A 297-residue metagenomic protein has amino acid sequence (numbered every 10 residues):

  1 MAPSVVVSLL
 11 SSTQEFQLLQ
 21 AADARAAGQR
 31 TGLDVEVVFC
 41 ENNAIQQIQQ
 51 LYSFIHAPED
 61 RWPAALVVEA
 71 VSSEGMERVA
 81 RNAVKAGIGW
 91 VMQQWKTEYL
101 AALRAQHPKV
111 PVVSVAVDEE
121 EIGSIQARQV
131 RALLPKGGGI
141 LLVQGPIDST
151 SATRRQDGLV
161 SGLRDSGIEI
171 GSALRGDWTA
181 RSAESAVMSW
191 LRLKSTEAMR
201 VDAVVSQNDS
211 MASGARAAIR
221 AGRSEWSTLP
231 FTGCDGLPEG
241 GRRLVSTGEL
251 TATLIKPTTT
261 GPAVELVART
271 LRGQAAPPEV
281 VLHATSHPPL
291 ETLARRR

Functional and structural regions predicted by a protein language model:
A2-D23, A27, V35-F54, E69-E74 (+2 more regions): Extracytoplasmic "Venus flytrap"
P3, V143, I255-R297: Hinge/cleft segment of the Venus flytrap/periplasmic-binding protein
V7, E59-V71, G89-Q94, L141-Q144 (+3 more regions): Periplasmic-binding protein-like
F16-T31, I122-Q126, T150-E169, S182-A186 (+1 more regions): Short, solvent-exposed amphipathic alpha-helices that sit in or adjacent to ligand/effector-binding or catalytic
Q47, L51, V113-I140, A183 (+2 more regions): Hydrophobic alpha-helical segments within soluble ligand-binding/sensing domains
I48-A102, D209-A212: Beta-alpha junction/loop-to-helix N-cap segments that form part of ligand/metal-binding clefts
A70-I88, L159, G171, G176-R242: Hydrophobic alpha-helical
V79-E121, L237-S246: Flexible loop/hinge segments that line or gate small-molecule binding clefts
